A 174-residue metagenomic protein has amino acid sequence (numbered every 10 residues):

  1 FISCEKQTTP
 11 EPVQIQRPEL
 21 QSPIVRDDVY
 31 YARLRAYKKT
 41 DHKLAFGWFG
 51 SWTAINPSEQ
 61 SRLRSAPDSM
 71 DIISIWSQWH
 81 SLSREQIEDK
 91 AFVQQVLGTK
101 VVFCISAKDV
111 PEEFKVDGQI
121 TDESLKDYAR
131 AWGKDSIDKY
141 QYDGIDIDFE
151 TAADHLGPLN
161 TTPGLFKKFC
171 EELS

Functional and structural regions predicted by a protein language model:
F1-K39: Bacterial Sec-dependent N-terminal signal peptides
D41-S174: Chitinase-like catalytic core of GlcNAc-active glycosidases
